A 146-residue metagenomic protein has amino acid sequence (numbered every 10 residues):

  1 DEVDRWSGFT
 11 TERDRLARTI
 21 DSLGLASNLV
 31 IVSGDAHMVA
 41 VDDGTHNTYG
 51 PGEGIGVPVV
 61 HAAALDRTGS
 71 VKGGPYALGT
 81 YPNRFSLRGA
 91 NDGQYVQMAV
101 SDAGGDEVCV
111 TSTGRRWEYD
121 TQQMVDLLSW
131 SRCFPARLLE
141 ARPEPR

Functional and structural regions predicted by a protein language model:
D1-R146: Long, structured stretches of catalytic cores involved in phosphate-ester chemistry, encompassing
